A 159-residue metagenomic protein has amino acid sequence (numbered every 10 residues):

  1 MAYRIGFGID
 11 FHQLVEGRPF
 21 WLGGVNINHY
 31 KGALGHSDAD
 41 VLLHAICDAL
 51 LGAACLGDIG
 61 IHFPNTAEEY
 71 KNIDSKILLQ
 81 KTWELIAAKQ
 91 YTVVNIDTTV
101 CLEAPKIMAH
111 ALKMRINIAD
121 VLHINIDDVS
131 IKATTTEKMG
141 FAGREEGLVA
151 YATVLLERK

Functional and structural regions predicted by a protein language model:
M1-A2, K159: SAM-dependent methyltransferases
A2-M114, L122: RNase III-family endoribonuclease catalytic core
M108-A109, K138-F141: Short active-site-adjacent structural elements
I118: Glycine-rich, mobile lid/loop segments that gate access to catalytic sites or pores
N125-D128: Short acidic capping loops at alpha-helix termini that bridge into adjacent secondary structure
I131-T135: Pyridoxal 5′-phosphate
A142-K159: C-terminal edge-of-domain segments
